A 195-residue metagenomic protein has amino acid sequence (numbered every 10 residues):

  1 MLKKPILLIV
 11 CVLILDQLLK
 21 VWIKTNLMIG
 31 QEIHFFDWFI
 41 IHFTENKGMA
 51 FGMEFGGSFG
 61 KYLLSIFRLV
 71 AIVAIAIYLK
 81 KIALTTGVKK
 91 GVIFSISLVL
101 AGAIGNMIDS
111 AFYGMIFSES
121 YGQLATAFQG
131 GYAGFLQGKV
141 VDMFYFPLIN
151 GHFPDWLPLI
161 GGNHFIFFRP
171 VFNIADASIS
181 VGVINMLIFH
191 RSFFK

Functional and structural regions predicted by a protein language model:
M1-K195: Alpha-helical transmembrane bundles and membrane-interface segments of multipass inner-membrane proteins
